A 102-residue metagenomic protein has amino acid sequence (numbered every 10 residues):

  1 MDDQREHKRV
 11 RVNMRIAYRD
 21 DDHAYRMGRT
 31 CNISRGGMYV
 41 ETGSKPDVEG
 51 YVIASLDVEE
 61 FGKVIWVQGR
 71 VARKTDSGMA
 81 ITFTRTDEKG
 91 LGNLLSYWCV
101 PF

Functional and structural regions predicted by a protein language model:
M1-F102: Structured alpha-helical
